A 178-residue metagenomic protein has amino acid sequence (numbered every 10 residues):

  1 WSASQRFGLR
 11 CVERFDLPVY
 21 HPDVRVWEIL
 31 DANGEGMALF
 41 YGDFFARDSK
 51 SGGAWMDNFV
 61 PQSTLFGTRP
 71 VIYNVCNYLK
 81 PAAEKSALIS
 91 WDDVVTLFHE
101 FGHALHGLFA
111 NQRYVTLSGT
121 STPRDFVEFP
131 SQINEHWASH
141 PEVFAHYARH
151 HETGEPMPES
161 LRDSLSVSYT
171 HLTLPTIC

Functional and structural regions predicted by a protein language model:
W1-R10: Zn2+-dependent metallopeptidase catalytic core
V12-D31, S118-V127: Beta-rich nucleic-acid/ligand-interaction surfaces
Y20-H21, E28-I89: Active-site-adjacent "gating/activation" loops or surface patches in catalytic cores
I89, G107-Q132: Post-HEXXH active-site segment of zinc metalloproteases
D92-G107: Active-site recognition of the HExxH zinc-binding catalytic motif
T122-H151: Post-HExxH zinc-binding segment in Zn-dependent metallohydrolases
S166-S168: Domain-scale activation on soluble regions of proteins
T170-T176: Conserved small/polar residues in nucleotide/adenosyl-binding loops
